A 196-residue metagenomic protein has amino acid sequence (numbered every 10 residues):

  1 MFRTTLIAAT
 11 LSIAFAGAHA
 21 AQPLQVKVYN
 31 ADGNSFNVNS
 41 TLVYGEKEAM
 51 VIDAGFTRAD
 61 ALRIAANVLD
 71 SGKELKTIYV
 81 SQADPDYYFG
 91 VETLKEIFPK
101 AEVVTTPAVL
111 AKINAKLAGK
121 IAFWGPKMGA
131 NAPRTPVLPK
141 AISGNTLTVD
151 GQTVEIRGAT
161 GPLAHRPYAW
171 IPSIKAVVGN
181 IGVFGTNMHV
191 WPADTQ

Functional and structural regions predicted by a protein language model:
M1-H19: Gram-negative bacterial Sec-dependent N-terminal signal peptides
Q22-D70, Y168-I181: Conserved beta-strand hairpin/beta-sheet module of binuclear metal-dependent hydrolase folds, prominently
F36-N37, R58-D60, A83-Y88, L110-I113 (+2 more regions): Active-site environment of divalent metal-dependent phosphoester hydrolases
M50-D53, K76-S81, E155-I156: Short catalytic-loop micro-motif centered on adjacent basic/acidic residues
F56-T57, T153-Q196: Metallo-beta-lactamase
A59-V104: Active-site metal-binding motif and surrounding structural segment of the metallo-beta-lactamase
I78, G90-V91, E96-P133: Substrate-binding cleft of extracellular glycoside hydrolase catalytic domains
K112-R166, P172-S173: Metallo-beta-lactamase
